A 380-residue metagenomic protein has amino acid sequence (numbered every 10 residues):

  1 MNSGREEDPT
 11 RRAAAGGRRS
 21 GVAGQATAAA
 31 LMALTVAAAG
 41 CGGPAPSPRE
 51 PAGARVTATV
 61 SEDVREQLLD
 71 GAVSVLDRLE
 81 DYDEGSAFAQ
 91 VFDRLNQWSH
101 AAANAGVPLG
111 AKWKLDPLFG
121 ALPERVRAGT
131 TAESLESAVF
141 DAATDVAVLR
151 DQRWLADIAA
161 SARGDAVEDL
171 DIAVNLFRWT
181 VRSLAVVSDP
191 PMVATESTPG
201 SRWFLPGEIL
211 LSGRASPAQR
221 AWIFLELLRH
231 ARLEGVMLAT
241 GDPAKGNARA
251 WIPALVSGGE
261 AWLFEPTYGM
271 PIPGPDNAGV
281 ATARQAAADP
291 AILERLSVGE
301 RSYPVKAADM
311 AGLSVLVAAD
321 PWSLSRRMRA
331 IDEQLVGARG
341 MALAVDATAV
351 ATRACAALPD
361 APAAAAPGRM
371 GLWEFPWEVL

Functional and structural regions predicted by a protein language model:
M1-S20: N-terminal secretory signal peptides that target proteins for export/translocation
P9-T10, A28, M237: Intrinsically disordered, low-complexity segments enriched in glycine/proline and serine/threonine
G21-A33: Sec-dependent N-terminal signal peptides
A37-G40: C-terminal motif of bacterial Sec signal peptides marking the signal peptidase cleavage site
G42-P44: Bacterial signal peptide processing site
E50-E124, D276-L380: Alpha-helical and coiled-coil interaction segments, frequently adjacent to or embedded within charge-biased
E80-A215, N247-A248, G258: Secondary-structure boundary elements
A156, A160-D165, I172-R182, D189 (+7 more regions): Hydrophobic/aromatic-rich core segments of domains that either
